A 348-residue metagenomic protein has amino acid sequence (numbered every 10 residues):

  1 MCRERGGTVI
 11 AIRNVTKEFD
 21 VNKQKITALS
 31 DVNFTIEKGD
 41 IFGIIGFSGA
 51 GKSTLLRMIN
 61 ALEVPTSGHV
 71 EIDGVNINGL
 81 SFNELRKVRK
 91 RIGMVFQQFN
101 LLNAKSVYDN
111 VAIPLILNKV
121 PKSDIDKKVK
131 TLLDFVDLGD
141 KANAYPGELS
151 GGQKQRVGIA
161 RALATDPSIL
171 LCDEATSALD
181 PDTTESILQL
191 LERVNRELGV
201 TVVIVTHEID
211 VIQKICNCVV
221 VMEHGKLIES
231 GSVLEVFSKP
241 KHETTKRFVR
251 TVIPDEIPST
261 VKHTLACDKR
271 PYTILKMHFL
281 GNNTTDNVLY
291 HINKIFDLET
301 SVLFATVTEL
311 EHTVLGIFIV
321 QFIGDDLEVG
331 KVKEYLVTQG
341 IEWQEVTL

Functional and structural regions predicted by a protein language model:
V21, I77-G93, L117, K239-P240: ABC ATPase NBD coupling module
N60: Helix-to-loop junction immediately C-terminal to a conserved catalytic motif
G68-N76: Conserved ABC transporter NBD signature motif
V75-N76, A112, I116, S123-D140: Conserved ABC ATPase "signature" region
A144-G147, A164-T165, C172: Conserved signature/switch motifs of ABC ATPase nucleotide-binding domains
I212-K214: A short, surface-exposed alpha-helical micro-motif characterized by mixed small hydrophobic and charged/polar residues
S230-G231, K239: ABC ATPase "signature
